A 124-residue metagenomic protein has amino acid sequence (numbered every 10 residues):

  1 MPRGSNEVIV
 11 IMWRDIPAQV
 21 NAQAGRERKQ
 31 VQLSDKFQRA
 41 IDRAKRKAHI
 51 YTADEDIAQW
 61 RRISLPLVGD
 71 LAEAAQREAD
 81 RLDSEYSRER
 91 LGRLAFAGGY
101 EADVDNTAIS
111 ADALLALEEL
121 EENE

Functional and structural regions predicted by a protein language model:
M1-R28: Short, charged/polar N-terminal "headpieces" of proteins
E7, A40-A48, A75, R93: Charged, low-complexity, helix-prone segments enriched in Lys/Glu/Asp/Gln
G25-I63: Acidic, aromatic-enriched beta-alpha/helix-loop junctions
Y51-R93: Helix-rich interaction surfaces within compact, conserved domain-sized segments that mediate assembly or partner
Q76-E124: C-terminal charged interaction modules
